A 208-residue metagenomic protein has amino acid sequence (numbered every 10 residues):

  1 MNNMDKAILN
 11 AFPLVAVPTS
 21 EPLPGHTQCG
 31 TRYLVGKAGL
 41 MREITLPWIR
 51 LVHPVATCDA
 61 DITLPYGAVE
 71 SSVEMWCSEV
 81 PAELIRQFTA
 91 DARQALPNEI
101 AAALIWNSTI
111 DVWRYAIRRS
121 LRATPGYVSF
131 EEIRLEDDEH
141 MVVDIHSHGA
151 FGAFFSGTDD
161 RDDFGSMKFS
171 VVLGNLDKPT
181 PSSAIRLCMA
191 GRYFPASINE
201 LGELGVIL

Functional and structural regions predicted by a protein language model:
M1-V143, A150-L208: Conserved beta-strand-loop surface patch within small alpha/beta domains used for substrate/adaptor or ligand engagement
